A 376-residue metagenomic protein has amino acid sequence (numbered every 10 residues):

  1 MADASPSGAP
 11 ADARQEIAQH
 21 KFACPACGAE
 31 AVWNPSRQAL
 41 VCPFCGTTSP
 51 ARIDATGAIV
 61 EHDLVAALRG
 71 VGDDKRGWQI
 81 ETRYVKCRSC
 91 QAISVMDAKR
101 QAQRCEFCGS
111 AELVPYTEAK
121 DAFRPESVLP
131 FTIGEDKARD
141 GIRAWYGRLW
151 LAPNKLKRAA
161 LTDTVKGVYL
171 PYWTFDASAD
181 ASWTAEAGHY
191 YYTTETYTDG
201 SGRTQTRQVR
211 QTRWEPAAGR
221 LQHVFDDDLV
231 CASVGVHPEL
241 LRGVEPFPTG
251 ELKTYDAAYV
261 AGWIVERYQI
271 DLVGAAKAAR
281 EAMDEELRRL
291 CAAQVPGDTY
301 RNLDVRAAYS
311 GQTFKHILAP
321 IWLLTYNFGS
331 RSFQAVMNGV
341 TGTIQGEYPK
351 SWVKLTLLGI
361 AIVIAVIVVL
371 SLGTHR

Functional and structural regions predicted by a protein language model:
M1-Q19, A51-T82, Y116-R143: Intrinsically disordered, low-complexity segments
Q19-K21, A39, I80-Y84, A102: Residues immediately within or flanking Cys/His clusters that coordinate Zn2+ in small zinc-binding modules
C24-C27, C42-C45, C87-C90, C105-C108: Short cysteine-rich clusters marking metal-coordination/redox-active sites
W33-N34, A51-R52, M96-D97, V114-P115: Short, non-ligating residues that shape and space the ligands of small metal-coordination modules and catalytic
Q79, D97, D121-N327, T374-H375: Charged, low-complexity helical/coil segments in non-catalytic cytosolic or luminal regions
A319-Q345: Extended, hydrophilic extramembrane loops/domains of integral membrane proteins
E347-G359: Juxtamembrane/start-of-transmembrane alpha-helix segments at the extracytoplasmic/lumenal side of membrane anchors
I367-R376: Juxtamembrane boundary at the C-terminal end of a transmembrane helix
